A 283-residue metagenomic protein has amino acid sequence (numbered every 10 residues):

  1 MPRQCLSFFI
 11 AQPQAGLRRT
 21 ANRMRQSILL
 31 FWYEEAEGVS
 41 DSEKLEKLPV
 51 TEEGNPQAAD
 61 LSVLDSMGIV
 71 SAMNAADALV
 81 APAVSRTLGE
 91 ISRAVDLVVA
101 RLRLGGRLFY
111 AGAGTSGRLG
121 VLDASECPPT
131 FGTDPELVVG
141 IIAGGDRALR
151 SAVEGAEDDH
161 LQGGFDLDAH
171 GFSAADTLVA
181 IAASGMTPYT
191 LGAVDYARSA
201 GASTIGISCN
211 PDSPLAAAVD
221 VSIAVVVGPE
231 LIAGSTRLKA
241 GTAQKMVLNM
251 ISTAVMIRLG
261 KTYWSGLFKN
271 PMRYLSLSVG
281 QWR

Functional and structural regions predicted by a protein language model:
E35-A83: Cofactor-/ligand-binding subdomain signature composed of acidic, glycine-rich, tryptophan-containing flexible loops
R86-R101: A short, well-structured juxtamembrane/interface segment
G106: Glycine-centered, small-residue-biased loops immediately flanking beta-strands in adenine/cofactor-binding cores
F109-M246, V255, L259: Glycine-rich phosphate-binding loops that contact phosphosugars or nucleotide phosphates
T253-R283: Internal, active-site/partner-interface "lid" segment
